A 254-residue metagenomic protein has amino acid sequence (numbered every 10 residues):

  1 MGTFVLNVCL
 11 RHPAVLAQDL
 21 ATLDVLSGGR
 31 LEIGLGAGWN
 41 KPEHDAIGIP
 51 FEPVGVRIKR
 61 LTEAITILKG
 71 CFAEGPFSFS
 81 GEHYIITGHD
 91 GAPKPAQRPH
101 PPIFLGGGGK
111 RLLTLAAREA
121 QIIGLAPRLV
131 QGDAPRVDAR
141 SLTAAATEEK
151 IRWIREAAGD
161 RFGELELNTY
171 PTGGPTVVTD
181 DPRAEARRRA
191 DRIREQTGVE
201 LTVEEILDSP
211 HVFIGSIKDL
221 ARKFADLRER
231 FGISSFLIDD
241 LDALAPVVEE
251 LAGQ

Functional and structural regions predicted by a protein language model:
M1-Q254: Active-site-adjacent structural elements that line small-molecule/cofactor binding pockets in enzymes
